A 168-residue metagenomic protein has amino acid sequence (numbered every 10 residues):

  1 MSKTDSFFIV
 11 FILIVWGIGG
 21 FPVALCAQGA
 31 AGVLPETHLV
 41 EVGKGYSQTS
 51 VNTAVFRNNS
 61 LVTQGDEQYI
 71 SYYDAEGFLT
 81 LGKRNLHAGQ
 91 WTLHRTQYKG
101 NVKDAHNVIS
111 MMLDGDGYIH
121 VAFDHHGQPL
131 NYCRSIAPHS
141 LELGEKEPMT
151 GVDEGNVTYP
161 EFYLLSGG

Functional and structural regions predicted by a protein language model:
M1-V10: Bacterial N-terminal signal peptides that target proteins for export
S2, V23-Q28: Bacterial Sec-dependent N-terminal signal peptides
I9-A24: Bacterial N-terminal signal peptides
Q28-G168: Extracellular, repeat-based ectodomains that mediate carbohydrate processing or recognition
